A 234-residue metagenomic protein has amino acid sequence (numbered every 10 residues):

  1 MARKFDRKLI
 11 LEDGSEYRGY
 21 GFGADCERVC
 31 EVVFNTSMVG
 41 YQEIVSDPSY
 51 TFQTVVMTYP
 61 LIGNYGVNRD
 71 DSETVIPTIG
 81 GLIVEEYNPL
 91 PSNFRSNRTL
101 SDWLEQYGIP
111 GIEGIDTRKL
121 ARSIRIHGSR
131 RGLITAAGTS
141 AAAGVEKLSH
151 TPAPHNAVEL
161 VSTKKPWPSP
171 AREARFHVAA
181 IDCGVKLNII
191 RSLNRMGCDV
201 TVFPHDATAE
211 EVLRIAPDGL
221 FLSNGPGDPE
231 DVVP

Functional and structural regions predicted by a protein language model:
M1-I215, G227-P229: RNA-binding accessory domains that recognize and position tRNA/RNA substrates
I215-A216, L220-F221: Long, continuous compositionally biased terminal/linker segments
F221-D231: Short glycine/threonine-rich loop/turn motifs
P234: Glycine-rich, anion-gripping cofactor-binding loops and their flanking helix/strand elements in enzyme active sites
